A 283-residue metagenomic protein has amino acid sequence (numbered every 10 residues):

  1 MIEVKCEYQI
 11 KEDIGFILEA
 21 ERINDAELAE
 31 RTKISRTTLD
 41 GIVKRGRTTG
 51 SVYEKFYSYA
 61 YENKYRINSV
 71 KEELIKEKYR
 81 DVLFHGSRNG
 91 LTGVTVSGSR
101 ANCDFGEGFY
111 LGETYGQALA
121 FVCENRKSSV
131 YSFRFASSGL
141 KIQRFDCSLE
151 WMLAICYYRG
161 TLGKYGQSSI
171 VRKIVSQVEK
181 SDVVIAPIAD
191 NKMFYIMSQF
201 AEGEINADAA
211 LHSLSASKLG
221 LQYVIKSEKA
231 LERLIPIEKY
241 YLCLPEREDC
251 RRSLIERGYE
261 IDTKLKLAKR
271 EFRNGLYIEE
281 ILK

Functional and structural regions predicted by a protein language model:
M1-E21: A short, Lys/Arg-rich alpha-helix, primarily the initiator
I2-C6, I67-E73, S97-E107, E113-S176: ADP-ribosyltransferase catalytic core
L18, A29, Y57: The alpha-helix within a helix-turn-helix
E19, K33, K44-R45: Residue-level detection of the helix-turn-helix DNA-binding "recognition helix"
R22-T38: Short alpha-helical DNA-recognition segment
R36, D40-G41, G50, E54: Key DNA-contacting residues within the recognition helix of helix-turn-helix
G50-D104, I255, L265, N274-K283: ADP-ribose/NAD+-binding catalytic cleft of ART/PARP-like enzymes
G139-K283: Active-site and NAD+-binding cores of ADP-ribose-processing enzymes
